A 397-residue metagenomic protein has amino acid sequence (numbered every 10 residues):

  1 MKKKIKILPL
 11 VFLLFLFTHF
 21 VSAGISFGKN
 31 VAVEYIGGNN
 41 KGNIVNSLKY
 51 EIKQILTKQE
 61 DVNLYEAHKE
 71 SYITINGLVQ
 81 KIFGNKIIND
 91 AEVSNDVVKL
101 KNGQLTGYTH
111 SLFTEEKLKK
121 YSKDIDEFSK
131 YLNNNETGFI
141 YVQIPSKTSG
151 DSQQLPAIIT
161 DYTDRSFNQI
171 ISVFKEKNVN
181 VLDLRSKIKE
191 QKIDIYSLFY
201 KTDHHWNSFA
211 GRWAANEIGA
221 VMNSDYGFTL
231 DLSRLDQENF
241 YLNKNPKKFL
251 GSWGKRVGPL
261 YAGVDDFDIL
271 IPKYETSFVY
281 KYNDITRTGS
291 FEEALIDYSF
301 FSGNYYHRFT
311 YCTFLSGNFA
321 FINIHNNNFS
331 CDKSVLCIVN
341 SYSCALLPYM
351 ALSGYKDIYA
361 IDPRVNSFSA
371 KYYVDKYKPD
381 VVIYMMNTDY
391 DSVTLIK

Functional and structural regions predicted by a protein language model:
M1-K397: Extracellular glycan-modifying ectodomains
